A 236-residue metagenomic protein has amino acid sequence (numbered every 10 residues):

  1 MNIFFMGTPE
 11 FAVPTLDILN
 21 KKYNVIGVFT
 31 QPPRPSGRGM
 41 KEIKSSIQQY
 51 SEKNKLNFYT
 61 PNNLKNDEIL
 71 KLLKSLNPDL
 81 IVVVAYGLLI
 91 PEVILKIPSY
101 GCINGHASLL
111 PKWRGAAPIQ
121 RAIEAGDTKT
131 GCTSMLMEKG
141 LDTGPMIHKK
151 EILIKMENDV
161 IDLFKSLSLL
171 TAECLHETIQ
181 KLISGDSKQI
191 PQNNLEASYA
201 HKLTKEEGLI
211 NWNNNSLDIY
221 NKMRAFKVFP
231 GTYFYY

Functional and structural regions predicted by a protein language model:
M1-R38: N-terminal Rossmann-like dinucleotide-binding module
N2-F4, I26-F29, N57-L76, I81 (+1 more regions): Internal alpha/beta domain cores that form substrate/cofactor-binding pockets in large enzymes and binding proteins
T8-F11, N62-K65, Y86-L88, F226: Short beta->alpha connector loops
V13, K41-K44, N66-L70, L88 (+1 more regions): Structural motif corresponding to alpha-helix initiation and N-cap regions
R34-N54: N-terminal beta-loop-helix "entrance" segment that forms/cooperates in small-molecule cofactor or anionic ligand
Y50-N54, D127, K227, F234: A generic structural signal for well-ordered alpha-helical segments
L80-Y199, E206: Donor/substrate-binding cores of folate-linked one-carbon enzymes
N194-Y236: Internal anion-binding site segments
